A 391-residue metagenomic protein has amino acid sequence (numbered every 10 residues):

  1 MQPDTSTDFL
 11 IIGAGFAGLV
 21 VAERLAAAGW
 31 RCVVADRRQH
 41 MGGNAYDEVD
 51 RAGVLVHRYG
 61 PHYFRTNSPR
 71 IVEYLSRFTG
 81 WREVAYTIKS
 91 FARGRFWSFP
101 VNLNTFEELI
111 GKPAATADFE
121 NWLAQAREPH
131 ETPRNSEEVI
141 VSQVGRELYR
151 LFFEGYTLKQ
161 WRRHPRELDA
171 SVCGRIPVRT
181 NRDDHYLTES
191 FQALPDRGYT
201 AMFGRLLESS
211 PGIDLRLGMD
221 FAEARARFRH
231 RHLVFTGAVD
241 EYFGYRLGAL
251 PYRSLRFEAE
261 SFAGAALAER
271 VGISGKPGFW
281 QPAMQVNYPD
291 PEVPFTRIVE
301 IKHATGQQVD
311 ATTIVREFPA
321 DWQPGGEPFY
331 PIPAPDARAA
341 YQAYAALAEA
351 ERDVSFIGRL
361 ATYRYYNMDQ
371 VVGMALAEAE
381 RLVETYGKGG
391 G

Functional and structural regions predicted by a protein language model:
T7-V34: N-terminal Rossmann-like FAD-binding beta1-loop-alpha1 element of flavoenzymes
G13, A85, L215-M219: Short loop/edge segments at beta-strand edges and connector loops that shape dinucleotide/nucleotide cofactor-binding
A14, G237-A238: Glycine-rich, N-terminal phosphate-binding loop of Rossmann-like dinucleotide-binding domains
A26-R51: Glycine-rich FAD pyrophosphate-binding loop
A52-A126: Dinucleotide-binding Rossmann-like beta1-alpha1 core, especially the glycine-rich loop that anchors the ADP
E73-Y74, V139, L148, G278-Q281 (+1 more regions): Structural/interface elements that position substrates and couple domains in central-metabolism enzymes
R93-H232, T236, F243: Active-site/ligand-binding neighborhood in enzyme catalytic cores
R231, E241-G389: C-terminal segments that line or cap access tunnels to active or ligand-binding sites in enzymes and enzyme-associated
